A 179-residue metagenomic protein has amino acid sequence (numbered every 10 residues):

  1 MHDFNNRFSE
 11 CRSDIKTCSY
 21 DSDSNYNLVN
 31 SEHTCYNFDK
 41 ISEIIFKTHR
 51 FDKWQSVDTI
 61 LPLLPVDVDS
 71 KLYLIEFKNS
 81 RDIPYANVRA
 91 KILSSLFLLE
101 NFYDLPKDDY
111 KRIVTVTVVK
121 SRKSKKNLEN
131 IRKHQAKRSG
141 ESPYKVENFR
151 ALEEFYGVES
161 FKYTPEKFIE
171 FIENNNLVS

Functional and structural regions predicted by a protein language model:
M1-D52: Acidic-basic catalytic patches of nuclease active cores, encompassing PD-(D/E)XK and other metal-cofactor nuclease
I45-Q55, L72, S80: Compact, well-ordered interaction domains used in eukaryotic information-processing assemblies
T48, L63-L64: N-terminal accessory/assembly segment that mediates macromolecular interactions
K53, D69, D109-K111: A short, structural micro-pattern
T59-L61, V68-S80: Conserved catalytic cores of phosphodiester-cleaving nucleases, focusing on short active-site segments
N79-S139: Catalytic cores of nucleic-acid endonucleases
K133-S179: Polybasic (Lys/Arg-rich)
